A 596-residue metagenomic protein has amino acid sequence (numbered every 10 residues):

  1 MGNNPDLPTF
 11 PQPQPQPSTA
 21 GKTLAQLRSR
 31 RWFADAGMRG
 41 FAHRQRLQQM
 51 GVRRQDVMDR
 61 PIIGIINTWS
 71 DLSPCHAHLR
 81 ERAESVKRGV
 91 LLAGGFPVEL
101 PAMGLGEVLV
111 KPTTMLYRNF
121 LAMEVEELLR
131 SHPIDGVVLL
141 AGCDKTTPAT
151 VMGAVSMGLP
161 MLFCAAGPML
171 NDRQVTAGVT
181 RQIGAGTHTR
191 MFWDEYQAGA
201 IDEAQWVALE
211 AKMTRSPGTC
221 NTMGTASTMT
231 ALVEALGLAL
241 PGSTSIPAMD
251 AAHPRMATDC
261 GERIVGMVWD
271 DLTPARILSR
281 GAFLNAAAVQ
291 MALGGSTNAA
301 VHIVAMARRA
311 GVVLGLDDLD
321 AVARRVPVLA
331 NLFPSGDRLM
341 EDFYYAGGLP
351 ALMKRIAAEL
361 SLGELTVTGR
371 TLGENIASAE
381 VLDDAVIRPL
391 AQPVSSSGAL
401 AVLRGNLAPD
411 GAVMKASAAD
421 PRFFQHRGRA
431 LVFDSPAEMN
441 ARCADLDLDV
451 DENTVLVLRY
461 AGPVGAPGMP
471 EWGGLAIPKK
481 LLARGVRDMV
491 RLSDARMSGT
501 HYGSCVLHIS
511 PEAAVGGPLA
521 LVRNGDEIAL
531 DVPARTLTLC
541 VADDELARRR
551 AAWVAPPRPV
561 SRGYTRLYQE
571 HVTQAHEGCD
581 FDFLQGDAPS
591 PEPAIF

Functional and structural regions predicted by a protein language model:
G2-D71, C75-A77, R82-M103, V108 (+5 more regions): Catalytic or ion-coupling anion/metal-binding cores of large enzyme and transporter domains
T113: A domain-level signal for the structural core that forms small-molecule/cofactor-binding pockets and catalytic centers
F120-H132: Short, well-structured alpha-helical segments in soluble
R130-T150, M161-A166: A short, small-residue-rich loop immediately preceding and capping a beta-strand
